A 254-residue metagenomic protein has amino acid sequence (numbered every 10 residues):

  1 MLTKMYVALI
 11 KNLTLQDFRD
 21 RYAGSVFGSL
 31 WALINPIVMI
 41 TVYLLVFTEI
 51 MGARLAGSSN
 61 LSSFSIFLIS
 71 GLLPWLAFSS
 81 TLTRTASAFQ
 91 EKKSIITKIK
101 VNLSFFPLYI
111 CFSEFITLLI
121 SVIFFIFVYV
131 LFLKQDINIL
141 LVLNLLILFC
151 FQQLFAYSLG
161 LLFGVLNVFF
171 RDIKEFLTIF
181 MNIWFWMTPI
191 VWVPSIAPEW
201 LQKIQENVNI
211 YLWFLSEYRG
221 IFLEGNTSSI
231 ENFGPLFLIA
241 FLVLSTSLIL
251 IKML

Functional and structural regions predicted by a protein language model:
M1-L254: Hydrophobic transmembrane alpha-helices and immediately adjacent juxtamembrane helices of multi-pass inner-membrane
